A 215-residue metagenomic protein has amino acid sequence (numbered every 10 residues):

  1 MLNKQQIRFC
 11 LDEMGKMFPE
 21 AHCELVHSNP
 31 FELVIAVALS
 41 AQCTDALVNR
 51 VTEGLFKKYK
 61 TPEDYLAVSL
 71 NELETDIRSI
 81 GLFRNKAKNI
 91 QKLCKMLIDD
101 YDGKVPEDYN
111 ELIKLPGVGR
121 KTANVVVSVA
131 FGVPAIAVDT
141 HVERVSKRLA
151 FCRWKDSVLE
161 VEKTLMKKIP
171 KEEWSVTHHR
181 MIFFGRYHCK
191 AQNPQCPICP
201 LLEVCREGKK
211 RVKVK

Functional and structural regions predicted by a protein language model:
L2-V214: Catalytic cores of DNA base-excision repair glycosylases
